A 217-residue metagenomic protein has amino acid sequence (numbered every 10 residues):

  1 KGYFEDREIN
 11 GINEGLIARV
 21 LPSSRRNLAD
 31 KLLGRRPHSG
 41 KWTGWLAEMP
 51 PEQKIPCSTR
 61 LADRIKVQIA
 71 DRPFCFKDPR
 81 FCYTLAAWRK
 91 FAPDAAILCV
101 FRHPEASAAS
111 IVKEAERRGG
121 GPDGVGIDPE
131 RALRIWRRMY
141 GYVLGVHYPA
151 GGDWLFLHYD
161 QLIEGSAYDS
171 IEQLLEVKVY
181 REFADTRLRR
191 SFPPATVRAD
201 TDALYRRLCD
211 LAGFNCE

Functional and structural regions predicted by a protein language model:
K1-C57, R187-R190: PAPS-dependent sulfotransferase catalytic core
P50-R89: Glycine-rich phosphate-binding loop used to anchor ATP phosphates in small-molecule kinases, encompassing both
E52, V112, G120, V125 (+3 more regions): PAPS-dependent sulfotransferases, especially Golgi type II membrane carbohydrate sulfotransferases
K66, R72, S107, E114-R117 (+1 more regions): Catalytic phosphate/metal-binding cores of nucleic-acid and nucleotide-processing enzymes, i.e., regions that mediate
R72-F76, A95, E130, Y148-E172: Phosphate-binding beta-loop-alpha motif at adenosine-nucleotide cofactor sites
K77-R80, W88-K113: Conserved phosphate-donor/acceptor-positioning beta-strand/loop module used by diverse small-molecule
D78-Y83, Q161-L162, R190-S191: Short beta->alpha connector loops
A106-R138: A glycine- and Lys/Arg-enriched "phosphate-lid" helix/loop adjacent to the NTP-binding pocket of small-molecule kinases
